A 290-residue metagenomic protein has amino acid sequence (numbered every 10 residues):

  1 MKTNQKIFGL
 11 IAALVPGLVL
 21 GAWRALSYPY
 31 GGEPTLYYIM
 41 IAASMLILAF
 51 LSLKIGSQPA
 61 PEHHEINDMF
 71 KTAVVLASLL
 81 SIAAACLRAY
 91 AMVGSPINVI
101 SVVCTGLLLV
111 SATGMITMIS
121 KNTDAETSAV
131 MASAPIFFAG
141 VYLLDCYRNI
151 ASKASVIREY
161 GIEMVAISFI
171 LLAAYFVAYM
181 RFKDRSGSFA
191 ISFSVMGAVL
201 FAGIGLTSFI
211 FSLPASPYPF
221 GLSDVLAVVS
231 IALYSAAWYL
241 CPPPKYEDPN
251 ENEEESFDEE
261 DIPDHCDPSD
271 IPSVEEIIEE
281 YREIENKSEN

Functional and structural regions predicted by a protein language model:
M1-C104: N-terminal topogenic module of multi-pass integral membrane proteins
M1-T3, Y246-E253, E283-N290: Short, charged juxtamembrane terminal tails flanking transmembrane helices
K6, I11-R24, A49-F50, E163-H265: C-terminal transmembrane-bundle signature of multipass membrane proteins, characterized by strong activation on
A12-G17, K71-R88, S101-M115, A129-C146 (+2 more regions): Alpha-helical transmembrane segments of multi-pass integral membrane proteins
W23-M40, L87-G106, N122-T127, L144-M164 (+2 more regions): Membrane-helix interface and helix-disruption motif detector
M45-E62, S111-I119, L171-M180: Canonical alpha-helical transmembrane segments
Q58-M69, T117-V130, Y179-F189: Membrane-interface helix-boundary motifs at transmembrane edges
I262-N290: Long, low-complexity, intrinsically disordered segments
